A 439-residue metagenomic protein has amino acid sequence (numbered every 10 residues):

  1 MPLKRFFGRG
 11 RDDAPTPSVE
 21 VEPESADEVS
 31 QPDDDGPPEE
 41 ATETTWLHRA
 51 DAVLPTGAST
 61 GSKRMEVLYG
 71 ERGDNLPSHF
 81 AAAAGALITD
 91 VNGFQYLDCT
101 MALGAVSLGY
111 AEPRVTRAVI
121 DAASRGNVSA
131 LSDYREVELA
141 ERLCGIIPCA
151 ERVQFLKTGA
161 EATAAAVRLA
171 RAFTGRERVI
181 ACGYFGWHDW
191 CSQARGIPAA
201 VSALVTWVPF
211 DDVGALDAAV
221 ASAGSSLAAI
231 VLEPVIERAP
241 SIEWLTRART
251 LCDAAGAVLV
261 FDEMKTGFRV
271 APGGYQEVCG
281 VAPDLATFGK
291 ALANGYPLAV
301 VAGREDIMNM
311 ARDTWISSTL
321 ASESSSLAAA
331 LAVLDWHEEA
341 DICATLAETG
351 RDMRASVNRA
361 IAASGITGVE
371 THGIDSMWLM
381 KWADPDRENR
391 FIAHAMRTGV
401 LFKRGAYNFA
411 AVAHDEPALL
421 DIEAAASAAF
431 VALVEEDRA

Functional and structural regions predicted by a protein language model:
Q31, E338-A340, T398-A439: PLP-dependent enzyme catalytic core of the Aspartate aminotransferase-like
G36-A82: Active-site-adjacent loop/helix segments that line or gate small-molecule/cofactor pockets in enzymes
D90, Q95-F173: Glycine-rich loop-to-alpha-helix module at the N-terminal edge of alpha/beta enzyme cores
E138-A229: PLP-dependent aspartate aminotransferase-fold enzymes
P234-A255: Active-site core of PLP-dependent enzymes with the aminotransferase class I/II
G280-M310, S322-A329: Active-site PLP attachment segment
V333-N358: Structural signature of PLP-dependent enzymes
G350-A393: Conserved PLP-binding catalytic core of the aspartate aminotransferase-like
